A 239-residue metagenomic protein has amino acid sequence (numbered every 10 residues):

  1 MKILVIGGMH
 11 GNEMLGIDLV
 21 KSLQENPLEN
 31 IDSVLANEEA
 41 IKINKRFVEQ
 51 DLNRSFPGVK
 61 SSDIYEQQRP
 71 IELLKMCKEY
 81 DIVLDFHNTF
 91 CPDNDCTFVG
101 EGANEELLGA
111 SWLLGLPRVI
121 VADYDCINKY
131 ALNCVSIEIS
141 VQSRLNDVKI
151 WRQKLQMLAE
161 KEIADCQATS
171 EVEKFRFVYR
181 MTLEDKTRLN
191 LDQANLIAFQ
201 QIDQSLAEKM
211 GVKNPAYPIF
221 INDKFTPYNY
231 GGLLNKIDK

Functional and structural regions predicted by a protein language model:
M1-K239: Structured catalytic-domain cores with a bias toward divalent-metal coordination
